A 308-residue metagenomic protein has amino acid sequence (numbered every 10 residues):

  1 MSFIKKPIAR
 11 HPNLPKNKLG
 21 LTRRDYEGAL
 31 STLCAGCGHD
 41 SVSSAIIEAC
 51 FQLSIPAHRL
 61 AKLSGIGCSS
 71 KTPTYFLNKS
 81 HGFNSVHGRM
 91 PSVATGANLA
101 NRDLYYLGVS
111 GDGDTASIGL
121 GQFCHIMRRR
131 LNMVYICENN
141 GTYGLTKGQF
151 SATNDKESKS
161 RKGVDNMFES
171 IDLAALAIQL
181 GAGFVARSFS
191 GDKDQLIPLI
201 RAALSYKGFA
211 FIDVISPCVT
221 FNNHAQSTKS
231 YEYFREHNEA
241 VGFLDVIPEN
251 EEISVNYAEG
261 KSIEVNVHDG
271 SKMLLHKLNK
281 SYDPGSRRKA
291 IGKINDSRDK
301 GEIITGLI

Functional and structural regions predicted by a protein language model:
M1-S31, A35-G36, P248-I308: Conserved acidic/glycine
K18-V86: Active-site diphosphate/adenylate-binding microenvironment
A29, P56-L60, K79-H81, A100-Y106 (+5 more regions): Short coil/turn connectors at secondary-structure junctions
D40-A45, A57, G88, S92 (+8 more regions): Conserved active-site and cofactor/substrate-binding residues in soluble primary-metabolism enzymes
I46-F51, T95-N98, R201: Generic structural signal for well-ordered alpha-helical scaffold segments
I66-T142, P198: Thiamine diphosphate
S117-I118, Q122-M133, E138, T142-D283: Glycine-rich ThDP/TPP pyrophosphate-binding loop and its adjacent helix/strand module within ThDP-dependent enzymes
